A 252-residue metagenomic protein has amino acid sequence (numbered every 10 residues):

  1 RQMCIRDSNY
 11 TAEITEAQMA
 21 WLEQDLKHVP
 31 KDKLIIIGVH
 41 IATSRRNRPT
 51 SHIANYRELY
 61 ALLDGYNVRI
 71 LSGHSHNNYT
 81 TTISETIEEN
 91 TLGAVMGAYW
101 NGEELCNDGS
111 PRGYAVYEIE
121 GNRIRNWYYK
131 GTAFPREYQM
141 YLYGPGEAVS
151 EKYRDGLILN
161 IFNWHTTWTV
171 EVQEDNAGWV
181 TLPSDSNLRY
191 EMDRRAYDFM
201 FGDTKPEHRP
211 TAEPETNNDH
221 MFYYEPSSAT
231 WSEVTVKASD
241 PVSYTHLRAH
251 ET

Functional and structural regions predicted by a protein language model:
R1, N78, R125: Glycine-centered loop/turn positions within well-structured domains that cap or flank conserved ligand/cofactor-binding
R1-D7, T245-T252: Conserved small/polar residues in nucleotide/adenosyl-binding loops
N9-T91, G113, D155: His/acidic metal-ligating clusters that form di-metal
H40, H74-H76, H220, S232 (+2 more regions): Histidine-centered active-site/metal-ligand motif
I87-N176, T216-S228, E233-P241: Binuclear metal-dependent phosphoesterase catalytic core
A177-L182: Surface-exposed loop/edge segments in extracytoplasmic proteins
E191-Y223: Aromatic sugar-binding surface patches on proteins that engage polysaccharides or sugar-phosphate polymers
